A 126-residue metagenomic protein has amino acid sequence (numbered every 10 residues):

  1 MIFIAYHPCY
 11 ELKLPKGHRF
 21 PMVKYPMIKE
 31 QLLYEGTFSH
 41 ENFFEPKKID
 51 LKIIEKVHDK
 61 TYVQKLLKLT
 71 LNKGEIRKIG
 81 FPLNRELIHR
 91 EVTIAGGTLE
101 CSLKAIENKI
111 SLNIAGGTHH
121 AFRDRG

Functional and structural regions predicted by a protein language model:
M1-G126: HDAC/HDAC-like amidohydrolase catalytic core signature
